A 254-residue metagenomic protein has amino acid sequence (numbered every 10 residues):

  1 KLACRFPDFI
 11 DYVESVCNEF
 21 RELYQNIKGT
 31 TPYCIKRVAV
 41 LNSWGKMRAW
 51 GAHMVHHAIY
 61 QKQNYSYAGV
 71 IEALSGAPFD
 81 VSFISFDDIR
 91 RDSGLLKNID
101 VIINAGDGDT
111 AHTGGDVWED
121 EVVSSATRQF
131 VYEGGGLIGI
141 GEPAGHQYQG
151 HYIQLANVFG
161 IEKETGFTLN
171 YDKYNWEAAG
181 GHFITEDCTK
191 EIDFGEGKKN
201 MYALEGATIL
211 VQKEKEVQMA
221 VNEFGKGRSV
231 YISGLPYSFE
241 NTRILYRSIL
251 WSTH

Functional and structural regions predicted by a protein language model:
K1-G69, F167-N170, L210-Q212, Y231-G234 (+2 more regions): Hydrophobic targeting/anchoring helices
G45-M47, D88-I89, G108-T110, P143-H146 (+3 more regions): Short, solvent-exposed loop/turn segments at secondary-structure junctions
W50, E164-R228, S233-R243, H254: Catalytic beta-strand/loop cores that center a nucleophilic Ser/Cys/Thr and support acyl-enzyme chemistry
A73-S93: A short, well-structured beta->alpha microelement
R90-K97, E119: Short amphipathic alpha-helix with an adjacent loop that forms part of the alpha/beta core around
N98-D100, G206-A207: Short, well-ordered alpha-helix to beta-strand connector turns
D100-D107, I138, S229-Y231: Structural motif
D109, G114-K190, N241: A glycine-rich, often tryptophan-bearing local segment used as a flexible ligand/cofactor-contacting loop or short
